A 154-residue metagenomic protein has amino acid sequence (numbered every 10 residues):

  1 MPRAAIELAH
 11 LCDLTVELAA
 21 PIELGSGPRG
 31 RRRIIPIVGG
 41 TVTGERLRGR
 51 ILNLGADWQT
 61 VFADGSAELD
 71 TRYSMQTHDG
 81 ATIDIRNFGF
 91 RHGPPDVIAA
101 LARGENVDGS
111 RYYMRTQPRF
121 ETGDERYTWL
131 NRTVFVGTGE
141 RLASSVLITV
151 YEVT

Functional and structural regions predicted by a protein language model:
M1-T154: Beta-strand-enriched cores of mature, soluble protein domains
